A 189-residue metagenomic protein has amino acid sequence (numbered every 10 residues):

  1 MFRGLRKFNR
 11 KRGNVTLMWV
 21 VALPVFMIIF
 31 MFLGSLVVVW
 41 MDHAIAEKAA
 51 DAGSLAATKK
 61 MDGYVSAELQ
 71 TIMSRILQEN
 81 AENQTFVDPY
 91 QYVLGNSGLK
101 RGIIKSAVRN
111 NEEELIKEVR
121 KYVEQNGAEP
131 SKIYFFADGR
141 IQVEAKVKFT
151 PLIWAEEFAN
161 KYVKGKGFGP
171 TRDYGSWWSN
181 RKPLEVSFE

Functional and structural regions predicted by a protein language model:
F2-I104: Alpha-helical assembly-interface signal, strongest on the long, hydrophobic N-terminal helix that forms
G63, A67, T71-E189: Short, conserved structural patches
